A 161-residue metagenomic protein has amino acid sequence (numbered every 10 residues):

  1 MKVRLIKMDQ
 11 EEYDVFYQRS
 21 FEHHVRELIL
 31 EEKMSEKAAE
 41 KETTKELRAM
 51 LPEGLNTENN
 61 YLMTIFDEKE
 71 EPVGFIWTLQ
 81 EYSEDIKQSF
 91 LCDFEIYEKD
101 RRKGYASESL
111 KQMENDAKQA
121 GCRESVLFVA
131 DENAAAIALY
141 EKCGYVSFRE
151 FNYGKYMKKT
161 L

Functional and structural regions predicted by a protein language model:
M1-R4, Q119, K159-L161: Short, Lys/Arg-enriched, disordered terminal segments
V3-K99, Q112, D116, S147-N152: Acetyl-CoA-dependent GNAT
Y97, L127-A136, Y153-T160: Conserved beta-strand-loop-alpha-helix junction that forms the acyl-donor binding cleft
D100, G104: Glycine-rich phosphate-binding loop
S107, D131-R149: Conserved active-site alpha-helix within GNAT-family acetyltransferase domains
K118-F128: Conserved GNAT acetyl-CoA-binding A-motif
